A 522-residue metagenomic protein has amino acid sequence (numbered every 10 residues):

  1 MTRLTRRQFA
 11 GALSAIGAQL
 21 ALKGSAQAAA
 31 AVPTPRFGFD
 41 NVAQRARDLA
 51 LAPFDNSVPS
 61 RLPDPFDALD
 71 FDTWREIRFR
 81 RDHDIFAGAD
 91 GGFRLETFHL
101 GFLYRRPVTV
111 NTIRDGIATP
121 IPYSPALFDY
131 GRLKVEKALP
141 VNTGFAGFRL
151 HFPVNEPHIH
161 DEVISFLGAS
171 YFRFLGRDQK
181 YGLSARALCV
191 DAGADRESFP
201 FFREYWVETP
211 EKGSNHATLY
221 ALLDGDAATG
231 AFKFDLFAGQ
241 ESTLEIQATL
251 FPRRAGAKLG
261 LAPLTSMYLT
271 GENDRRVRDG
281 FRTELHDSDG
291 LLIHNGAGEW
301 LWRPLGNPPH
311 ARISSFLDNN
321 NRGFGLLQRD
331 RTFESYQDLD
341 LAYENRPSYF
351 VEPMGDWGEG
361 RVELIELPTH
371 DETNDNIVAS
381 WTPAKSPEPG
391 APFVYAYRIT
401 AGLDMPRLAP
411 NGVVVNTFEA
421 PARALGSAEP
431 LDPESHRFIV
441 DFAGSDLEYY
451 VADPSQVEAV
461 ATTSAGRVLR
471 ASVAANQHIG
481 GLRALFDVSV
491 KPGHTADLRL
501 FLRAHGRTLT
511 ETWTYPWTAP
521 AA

Functional and structural regions predicted by a protein language model:
M1-G17: N-terminal secretory signal peptides and thylakoid transit peptides that target proteins across membranes
Q19-S25: C-terminal segment of classical bacterial N-terminal signal peptides
A29-F71, R80, L341-A522: Terminal accessory/anchoring regions of large secretory-pathway or extracellular enzymes
F54-G193: Solvent-exposed N-terminal domain segments of exported/luminal and surface proteins
D72, S165-L167, F172, A257 (+3 more regions): A contiguous, surface-exposed recognition patch within enzymatic or periplasmic domains that forms
P107-I113, L291-I293, G325, L500: Short polybasic amphipathic segments
S184-F237, G358-H370, N374: Extended, loop-rich substrate-binding clefts of extracytoplasmic carbohydrate-active enzymes
A221-M267: Acidic, contiguous internal or C-terminal segments within carbohydrate-active enzymes that form a structured patch used
